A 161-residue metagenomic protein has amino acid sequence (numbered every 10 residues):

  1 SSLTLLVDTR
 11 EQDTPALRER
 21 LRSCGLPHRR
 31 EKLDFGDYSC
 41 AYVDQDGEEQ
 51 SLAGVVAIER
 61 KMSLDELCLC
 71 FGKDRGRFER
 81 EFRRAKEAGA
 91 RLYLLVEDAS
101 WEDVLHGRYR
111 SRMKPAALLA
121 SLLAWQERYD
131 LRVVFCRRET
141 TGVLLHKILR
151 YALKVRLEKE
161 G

Functional and structural regions predicted by a protein language model:
S1-A53, D65-G161: Non-catalytic C-terminal interaction segments of nucleic acid-processing enzymes
V56-M62: Conserved catalytic cores of phosphodiester-cleaving nucleases, focusing on short active-site segments
